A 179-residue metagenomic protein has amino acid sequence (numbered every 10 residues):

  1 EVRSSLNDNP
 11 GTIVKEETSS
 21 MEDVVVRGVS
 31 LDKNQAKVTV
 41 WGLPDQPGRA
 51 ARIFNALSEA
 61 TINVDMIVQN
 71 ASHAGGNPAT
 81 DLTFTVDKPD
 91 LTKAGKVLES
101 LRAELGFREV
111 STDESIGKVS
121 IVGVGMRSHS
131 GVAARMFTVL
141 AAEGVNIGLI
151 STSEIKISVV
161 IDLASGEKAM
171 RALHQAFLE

Functional and structural regions predicted by a protein language model:
E1-T152, K156-E179: C-terminal catalytic "cap/lid" subdomain
